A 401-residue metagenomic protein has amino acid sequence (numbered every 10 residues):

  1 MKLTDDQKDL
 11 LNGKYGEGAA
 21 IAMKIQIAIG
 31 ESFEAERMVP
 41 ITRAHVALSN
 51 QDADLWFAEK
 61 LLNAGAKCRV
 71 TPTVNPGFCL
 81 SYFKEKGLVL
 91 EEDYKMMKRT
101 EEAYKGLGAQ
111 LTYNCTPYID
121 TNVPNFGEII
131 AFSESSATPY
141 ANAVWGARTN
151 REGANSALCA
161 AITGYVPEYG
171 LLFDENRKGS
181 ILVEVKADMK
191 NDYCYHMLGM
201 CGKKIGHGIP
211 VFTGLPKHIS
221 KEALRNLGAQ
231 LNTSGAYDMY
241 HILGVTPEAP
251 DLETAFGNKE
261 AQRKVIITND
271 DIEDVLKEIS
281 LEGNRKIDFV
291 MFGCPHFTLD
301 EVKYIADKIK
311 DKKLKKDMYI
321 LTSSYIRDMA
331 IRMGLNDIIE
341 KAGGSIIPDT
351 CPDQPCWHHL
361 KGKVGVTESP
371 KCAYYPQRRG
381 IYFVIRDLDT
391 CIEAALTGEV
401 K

Functional and structural regions predicted by a protein language model:
M1-K401: Non-transmembrane, aqueous-exposed alpha-helical and coiled segments at domain scale
